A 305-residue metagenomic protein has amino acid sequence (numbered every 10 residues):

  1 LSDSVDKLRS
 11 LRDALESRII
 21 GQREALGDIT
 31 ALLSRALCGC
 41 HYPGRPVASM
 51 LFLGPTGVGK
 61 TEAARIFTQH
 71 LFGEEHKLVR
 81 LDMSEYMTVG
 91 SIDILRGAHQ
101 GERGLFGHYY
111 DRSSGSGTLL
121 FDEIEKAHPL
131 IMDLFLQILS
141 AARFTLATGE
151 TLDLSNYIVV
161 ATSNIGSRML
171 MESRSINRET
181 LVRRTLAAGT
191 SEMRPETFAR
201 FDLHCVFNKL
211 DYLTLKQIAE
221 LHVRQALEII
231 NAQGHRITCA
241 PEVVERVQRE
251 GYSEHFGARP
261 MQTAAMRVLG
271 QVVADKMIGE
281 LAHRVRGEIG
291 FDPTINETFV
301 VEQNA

Functional and structural regions predicted by a protein language model:
L1-A305: AAA+ P-loop NTPase nucleotide-binding core of proteostasis motors
